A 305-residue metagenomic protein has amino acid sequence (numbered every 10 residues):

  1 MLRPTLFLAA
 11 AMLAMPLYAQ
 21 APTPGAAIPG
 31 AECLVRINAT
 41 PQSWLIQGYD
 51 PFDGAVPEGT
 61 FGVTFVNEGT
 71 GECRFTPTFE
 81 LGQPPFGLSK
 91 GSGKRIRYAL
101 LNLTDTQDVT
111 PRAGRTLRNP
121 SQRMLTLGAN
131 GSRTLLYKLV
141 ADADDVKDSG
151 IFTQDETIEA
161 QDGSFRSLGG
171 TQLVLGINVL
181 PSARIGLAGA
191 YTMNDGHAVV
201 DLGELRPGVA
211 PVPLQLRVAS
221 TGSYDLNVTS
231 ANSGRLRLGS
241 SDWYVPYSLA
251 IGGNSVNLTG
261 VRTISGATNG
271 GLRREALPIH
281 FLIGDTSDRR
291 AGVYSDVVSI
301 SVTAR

Functional and structural regions predicted by a protein language model:
M1-L2: N-terminal secretory signal peptides that target proteins for export/translocation
T5-A19: Hydrophobic h-region of N-terminal signal peptides that target proteins for export in Gram-negative bacteria
M12-A14, T106, G176, S182: Low-complexity, intrinsically disordered short peptide segments enriched in small/polar/basic residues
A19-K90, L125-L127, G131-S240, S265-R305: N-terminal small/polar-rich segments of proteins
C73-A129, A231, L236-V261: Surface-exposed binding patches on compact interaction domains or structured appendages
